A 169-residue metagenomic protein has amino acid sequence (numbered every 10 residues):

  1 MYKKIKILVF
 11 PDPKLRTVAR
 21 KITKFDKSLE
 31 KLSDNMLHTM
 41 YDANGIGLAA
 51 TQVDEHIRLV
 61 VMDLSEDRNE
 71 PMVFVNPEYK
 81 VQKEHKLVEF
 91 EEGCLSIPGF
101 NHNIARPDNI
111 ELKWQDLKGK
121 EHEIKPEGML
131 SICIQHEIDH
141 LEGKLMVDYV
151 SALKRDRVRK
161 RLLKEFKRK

Functional and structural regions predicted by a protein language model:
M1-K169: Positively charged
